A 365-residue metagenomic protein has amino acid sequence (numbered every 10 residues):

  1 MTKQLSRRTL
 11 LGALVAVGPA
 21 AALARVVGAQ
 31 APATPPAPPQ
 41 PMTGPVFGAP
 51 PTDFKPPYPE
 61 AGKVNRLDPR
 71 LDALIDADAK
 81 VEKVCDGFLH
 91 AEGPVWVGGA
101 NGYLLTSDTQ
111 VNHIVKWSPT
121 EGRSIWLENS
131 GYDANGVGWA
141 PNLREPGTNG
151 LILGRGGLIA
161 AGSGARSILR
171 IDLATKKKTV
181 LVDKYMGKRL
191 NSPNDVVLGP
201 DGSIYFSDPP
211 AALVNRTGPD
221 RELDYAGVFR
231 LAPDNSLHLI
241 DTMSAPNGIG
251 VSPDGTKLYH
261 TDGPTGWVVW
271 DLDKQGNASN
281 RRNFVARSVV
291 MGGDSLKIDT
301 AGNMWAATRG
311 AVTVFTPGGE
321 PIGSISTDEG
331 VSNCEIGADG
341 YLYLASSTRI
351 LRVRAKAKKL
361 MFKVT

Functional and structural regions predicted by a protein language model:
T2-K3, T9-A29: N-terminal export signals
R8, V17-A20, Y58-A61, N65: Low-complexity, intrinsically disordered regions enriched in charged/polar residues
Q30-T365: Sequence-structural signature of mature extracellular/luminal beta-sheet repeat domains, prominently beta-propellers
